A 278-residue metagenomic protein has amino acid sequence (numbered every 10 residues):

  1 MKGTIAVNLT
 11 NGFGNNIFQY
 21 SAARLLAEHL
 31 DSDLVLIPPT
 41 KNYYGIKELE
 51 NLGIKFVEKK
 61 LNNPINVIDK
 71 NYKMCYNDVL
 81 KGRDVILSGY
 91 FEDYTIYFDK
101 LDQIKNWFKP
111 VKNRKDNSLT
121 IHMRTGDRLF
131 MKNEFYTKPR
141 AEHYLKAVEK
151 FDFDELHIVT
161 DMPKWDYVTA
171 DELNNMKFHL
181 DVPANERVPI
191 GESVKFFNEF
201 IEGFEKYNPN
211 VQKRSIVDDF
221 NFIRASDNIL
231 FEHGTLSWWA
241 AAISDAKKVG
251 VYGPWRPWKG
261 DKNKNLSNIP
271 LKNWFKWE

Functional and structural regions predicted by a protein language model:
M1-N11: Nucleotide-activated donor-dependent transferases that construct or modify glycoconjugates
G3, P39-F153, D161-D166, E172 (+1 more regions): Secretory-pathway luminal glycosyltransferase catalytic domains
A6, D33-P39, T120-H122, H157-V159 (+2 more regions): A structural signal for short, well-ordered beta-strand segments and their strand-loop junctions that often border
L9-F18, Y136: A short, glycine/small-residue-rich beta-strand->loop->alpha-helix junction that serves as a flexible
F13, D154-L266: Donor-binding and catalytic core of enzymes assembling or modifying cell-surface/extracellular glycoconjugates
N16-E28, Y144-V148: Histidine-anchored nucleotide/phosphate-binding helix
N263-E278: Acidic, PIN/NYN-like endoribonuclease modules and their adjacent C-terminal/linker elements
